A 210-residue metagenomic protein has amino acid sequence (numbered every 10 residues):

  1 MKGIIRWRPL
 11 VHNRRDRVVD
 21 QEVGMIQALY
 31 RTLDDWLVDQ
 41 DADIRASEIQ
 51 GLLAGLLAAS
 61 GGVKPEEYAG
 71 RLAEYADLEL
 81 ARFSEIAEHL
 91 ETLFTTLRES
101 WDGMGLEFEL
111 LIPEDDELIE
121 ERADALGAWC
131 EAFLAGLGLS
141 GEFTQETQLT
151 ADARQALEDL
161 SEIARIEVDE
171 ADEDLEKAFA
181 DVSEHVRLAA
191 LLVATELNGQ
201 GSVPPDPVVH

Functional and structural regions predicted by a protein language model:
M1-C130, L134-H210: Domain-length accessory/inserted modules outside core catalytic folds
